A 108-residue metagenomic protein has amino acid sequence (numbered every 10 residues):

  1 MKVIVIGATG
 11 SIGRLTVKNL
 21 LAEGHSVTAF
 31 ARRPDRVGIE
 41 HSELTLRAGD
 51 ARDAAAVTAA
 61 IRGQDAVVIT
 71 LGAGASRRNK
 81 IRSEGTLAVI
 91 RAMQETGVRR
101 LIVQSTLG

Functional and structural regions predicted by a protein language model:
K2, S26-V27, R99-R100: Residues at the starts of beta-strands that form the adenosine-phosphate
V3-H25: N-terminal Rossmann NAD(P)H-binding glycine-rich loop of SDR-like oxidoreductase domains
T9, R33, L107: Residues in the short beta-alpha loop(s) of Rossmann-like NAD(P)-binding domains
F30-D35, D50-A51: N-terminal Rossmann-fold cofactor-binding loop
D35-E43: Short loop/helix-cap segments at secondary-structure boundaries that form the rim of catalytic
S42-D65: Conserved Rossmann-fold cofactor-binding substructure of NAD(P)-dependent oxidoreductases
I69, G74-V103: NAD(P)-cofactor binding segment of oxidoreductase domains
